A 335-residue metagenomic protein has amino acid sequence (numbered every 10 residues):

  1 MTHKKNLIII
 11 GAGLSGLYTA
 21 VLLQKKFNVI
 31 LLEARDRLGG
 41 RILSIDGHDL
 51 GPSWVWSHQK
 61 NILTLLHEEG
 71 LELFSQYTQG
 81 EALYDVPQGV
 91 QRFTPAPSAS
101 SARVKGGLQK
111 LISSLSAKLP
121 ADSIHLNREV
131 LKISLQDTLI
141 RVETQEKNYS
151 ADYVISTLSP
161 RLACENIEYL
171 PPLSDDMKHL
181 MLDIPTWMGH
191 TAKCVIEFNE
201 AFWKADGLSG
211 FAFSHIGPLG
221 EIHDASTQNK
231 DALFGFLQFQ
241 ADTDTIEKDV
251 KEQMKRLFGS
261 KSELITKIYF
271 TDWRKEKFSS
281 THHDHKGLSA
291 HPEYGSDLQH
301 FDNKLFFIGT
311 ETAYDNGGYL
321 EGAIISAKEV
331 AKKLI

Functional and structural regions predicted by a protein language model:
H3-K5, T144-Y153: Core beta-strand elements of the Rossmann-like FAD/NAD(P) dinucleotide-binding domain in flavoenzyme oxidoreductases
K4-L31, A331: N-terminal Rossmann-like FAD-binding beta1-loop-alpha1 element of flavoenzymes
L17-Y18, L139, L208, I216-I335: Conserved flavin/dinucleotide-binding core of flavoenzymes
Q24-D46: Glycine-rich FAD pyrophosphate-binding loop
S53-K60, A96-S116: Short beta-strand to alpha-helix junction loop
L63-L83, F202-G210, E263: A short alpha-helix-loop-beta-strand transition element characteristic of N-terminal alpha/beta dinucleotide-binding
L126-I140: A conserved short coil-to-beta-strand element within the FAD-binding core of flavoproteins
N148-A205: Central helical "cap/lid" subdomain
